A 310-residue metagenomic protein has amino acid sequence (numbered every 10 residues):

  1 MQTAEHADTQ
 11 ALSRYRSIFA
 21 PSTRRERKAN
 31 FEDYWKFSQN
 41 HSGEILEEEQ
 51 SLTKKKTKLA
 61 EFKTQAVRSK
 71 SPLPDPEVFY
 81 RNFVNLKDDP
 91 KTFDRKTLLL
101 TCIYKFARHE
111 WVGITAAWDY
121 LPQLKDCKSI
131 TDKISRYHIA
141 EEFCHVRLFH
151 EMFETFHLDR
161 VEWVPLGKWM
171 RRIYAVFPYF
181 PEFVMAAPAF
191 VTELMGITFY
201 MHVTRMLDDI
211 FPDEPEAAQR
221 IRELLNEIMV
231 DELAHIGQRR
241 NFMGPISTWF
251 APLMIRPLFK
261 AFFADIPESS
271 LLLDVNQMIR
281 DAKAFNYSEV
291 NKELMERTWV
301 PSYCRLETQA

Functional and structural regions predicted by a protein language model:
Q2-A310: Non-heme di-metal
